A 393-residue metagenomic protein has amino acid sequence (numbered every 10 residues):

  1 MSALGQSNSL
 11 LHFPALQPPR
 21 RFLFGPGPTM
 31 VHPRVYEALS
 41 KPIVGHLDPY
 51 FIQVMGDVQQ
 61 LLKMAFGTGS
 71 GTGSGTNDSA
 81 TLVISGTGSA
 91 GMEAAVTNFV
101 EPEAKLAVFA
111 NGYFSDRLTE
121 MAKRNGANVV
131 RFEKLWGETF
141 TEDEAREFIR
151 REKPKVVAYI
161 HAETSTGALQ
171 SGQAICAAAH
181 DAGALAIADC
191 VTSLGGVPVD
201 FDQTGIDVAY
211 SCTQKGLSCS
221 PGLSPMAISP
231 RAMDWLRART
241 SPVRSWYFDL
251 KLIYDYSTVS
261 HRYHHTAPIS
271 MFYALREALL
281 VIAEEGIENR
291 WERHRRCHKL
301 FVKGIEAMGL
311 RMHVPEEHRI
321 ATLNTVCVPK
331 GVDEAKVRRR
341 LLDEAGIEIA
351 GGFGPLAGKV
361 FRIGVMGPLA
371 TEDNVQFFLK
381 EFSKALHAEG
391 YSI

Functional and structural regions predicted by a protein language model:
S2, L16, P355, K359-I393: PLP-dependent enzyme catalytic core of the Aspartate aminotransferase-like
S2-P49: N-terminal "arm"/small-domain region of PLP-dependent enzymes with the aminotransferase-like
M30-V31, Q214-K303, A307: Active-site C-terminal subdomain of aminotransferase-like
A38-A94, Y113, R117-K123: Conserved N-terminal alpha-helix of the aminotransferase class I/II PLP-enzyme fold
V100-D116: Conserved PLP-anchoring active-site segment centered on the Schiff-base-forming lysine
T139-G195, V208, G216: Active-site phosphate-binding strand-loop segment of PLP-dependent enzymes
D202-Q214: Conserved active-site segment immediately N-terminal to the catalytic lysine that forms the internal aldimine
R311-E344: Conserved PLP-binding catalytic core of the aspartate aminotransferase-like
